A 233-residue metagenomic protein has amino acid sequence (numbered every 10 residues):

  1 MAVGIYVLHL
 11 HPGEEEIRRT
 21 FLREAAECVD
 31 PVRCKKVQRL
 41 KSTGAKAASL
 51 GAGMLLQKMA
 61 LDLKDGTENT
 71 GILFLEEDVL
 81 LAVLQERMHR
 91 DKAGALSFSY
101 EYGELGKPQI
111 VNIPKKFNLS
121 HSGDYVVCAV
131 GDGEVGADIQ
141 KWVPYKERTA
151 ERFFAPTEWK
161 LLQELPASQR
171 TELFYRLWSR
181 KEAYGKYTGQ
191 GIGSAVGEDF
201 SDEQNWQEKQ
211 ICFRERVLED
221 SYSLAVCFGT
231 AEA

Functional and structural regions predicted by a protein language model:
M1-A233: Core catalytic alpha/beta fold that binds nucleotide/phospho-ligands
